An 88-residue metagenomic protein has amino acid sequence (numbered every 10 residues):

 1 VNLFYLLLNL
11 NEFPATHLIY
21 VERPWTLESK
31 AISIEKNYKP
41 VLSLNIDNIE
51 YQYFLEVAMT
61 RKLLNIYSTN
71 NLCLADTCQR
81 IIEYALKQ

Functional and structural regions predicted by a protein language model:
V1-L44: Extended, charge-biased low-complexity segments that typically form long amphipathic alpha-helices/coiled-coils
K30-Q88: Amphipathic protein-protein interaction modules
